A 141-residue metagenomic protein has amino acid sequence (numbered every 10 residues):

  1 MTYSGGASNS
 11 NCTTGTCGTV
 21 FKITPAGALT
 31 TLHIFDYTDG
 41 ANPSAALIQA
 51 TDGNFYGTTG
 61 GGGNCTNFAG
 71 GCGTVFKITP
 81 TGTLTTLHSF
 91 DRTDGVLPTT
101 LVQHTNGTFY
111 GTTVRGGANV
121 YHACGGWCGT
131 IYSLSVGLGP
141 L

Functional and structural regions predicted by a protein language model:
M1-L141: Extracellular beta-propeller repeat domains
